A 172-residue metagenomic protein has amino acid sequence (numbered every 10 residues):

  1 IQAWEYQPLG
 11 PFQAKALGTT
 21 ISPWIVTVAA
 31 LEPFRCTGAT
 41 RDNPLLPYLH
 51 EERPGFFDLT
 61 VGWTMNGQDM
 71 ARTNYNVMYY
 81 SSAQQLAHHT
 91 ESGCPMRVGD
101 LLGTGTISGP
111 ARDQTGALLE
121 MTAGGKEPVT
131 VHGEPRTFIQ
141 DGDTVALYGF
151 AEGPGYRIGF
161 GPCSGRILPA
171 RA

Functional and structural regions predicted by a protein language model:
I1-R97, S108-A172: Catalytic-core "active-site belt" of small-molecule-metabolizing enzymes, emphasizing His/Asp/Glu-rich regions
G99-L102: Hydrophobic, well-ordered secondary-structure elements that form the walls of internal hydrophobic environments
G105: Aromatic-rich peripheral "rim/lid" segments of glycoside hydrolase catalytic domains that contact and position glycan
